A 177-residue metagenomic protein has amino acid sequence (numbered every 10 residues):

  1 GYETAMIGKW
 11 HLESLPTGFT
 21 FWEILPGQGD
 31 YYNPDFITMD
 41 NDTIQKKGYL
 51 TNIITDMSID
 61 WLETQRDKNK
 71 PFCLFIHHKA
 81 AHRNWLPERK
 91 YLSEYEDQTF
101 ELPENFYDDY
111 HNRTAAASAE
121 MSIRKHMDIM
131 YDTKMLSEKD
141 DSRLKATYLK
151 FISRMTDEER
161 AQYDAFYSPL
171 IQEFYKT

Functional and structural regions predicted by a protein language model:
G1-H11, K46-K47, T51-I54, D60-W61: Long, well-ordered early-domain segments
Y2-A5, F19-T20, D67-L74: Loop/turn elements at helix/coil->beta-strand transitions in domains of secreted/extracellular proteins
Y2-E13, S142-K150: Solvent-exposed, charged interface segments at domain starts and junctions
M6-P16, I24-P26, F75-H82: Short, solvent-exposed turn/loop segments enriched in Gly/Ser/Thr/Pro and often Arg
T17-G18, L86: Hydrophobic alpha-helical membrane-insertion segments
F21-P26, L92: Short, hinge-like loop/turn segments at secondary-structure boundaries
G29-K46, E63-K70, F75-T177: Active-site-proximal cap/lid insertion segments
